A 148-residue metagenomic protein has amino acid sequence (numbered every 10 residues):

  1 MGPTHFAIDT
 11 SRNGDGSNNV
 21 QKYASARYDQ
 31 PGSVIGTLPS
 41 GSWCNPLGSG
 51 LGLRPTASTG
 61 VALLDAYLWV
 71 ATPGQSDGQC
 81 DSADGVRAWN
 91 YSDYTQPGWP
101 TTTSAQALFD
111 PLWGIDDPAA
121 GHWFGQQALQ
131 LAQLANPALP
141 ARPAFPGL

Functional and structural regions predicted by a protein language model:
M1-T95: Surface-exposed substrate-engagement region within the catalytic domains of secreted or surface-exposed extracellular
G60-L148: Extracellular low-complexity, Gly/Ser/Thr-rich intrinsically disordered linkers and protease-sensitive activation/hinge
